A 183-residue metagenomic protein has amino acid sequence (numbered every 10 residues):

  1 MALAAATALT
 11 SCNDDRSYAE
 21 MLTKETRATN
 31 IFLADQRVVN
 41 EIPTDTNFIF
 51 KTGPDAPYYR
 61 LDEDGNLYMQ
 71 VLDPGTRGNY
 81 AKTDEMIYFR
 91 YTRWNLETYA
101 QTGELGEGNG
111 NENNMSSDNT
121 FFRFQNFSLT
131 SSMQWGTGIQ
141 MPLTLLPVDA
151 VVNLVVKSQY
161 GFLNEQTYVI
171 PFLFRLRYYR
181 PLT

Functional and structural regions predicted by a protein language model:
M1-A2: Sec-dependent signal peptide recognition, specifically the positively charged N-region followed immediately by
T7-S11: C-terminal motif of bacterial Sec signal peptides marking the signal peptidase cleavage site
C12-T183: Cross-family detector of peptidyl-prolyl cis-trans isomerase
